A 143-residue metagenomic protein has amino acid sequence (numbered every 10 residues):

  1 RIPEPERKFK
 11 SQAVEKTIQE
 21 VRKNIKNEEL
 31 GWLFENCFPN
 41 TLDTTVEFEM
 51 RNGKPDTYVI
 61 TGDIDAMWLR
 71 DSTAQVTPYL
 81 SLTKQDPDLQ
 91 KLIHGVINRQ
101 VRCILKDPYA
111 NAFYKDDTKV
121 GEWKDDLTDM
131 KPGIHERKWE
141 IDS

Functional and structural regions predicted by a protein language model:
R1-R70: Low-complexity, Ser/Thr/Pro/Gly-enriched N-terminal "stalk/linker" regions
D65-I93, I97-S143: Aromatic-rich carbohydrate-recognition surfaces in CAZymes
